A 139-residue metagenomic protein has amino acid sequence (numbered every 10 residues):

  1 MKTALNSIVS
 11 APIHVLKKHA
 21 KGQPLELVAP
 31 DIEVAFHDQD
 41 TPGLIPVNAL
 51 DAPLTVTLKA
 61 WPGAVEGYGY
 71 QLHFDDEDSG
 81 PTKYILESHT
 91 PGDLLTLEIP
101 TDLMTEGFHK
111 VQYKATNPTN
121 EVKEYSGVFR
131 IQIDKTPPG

Functional and structural regions predicted by a protein language model:
M1-G139: Intrinsically disordered, low-complexity linker/tail regions enriched in polar/charged residues
